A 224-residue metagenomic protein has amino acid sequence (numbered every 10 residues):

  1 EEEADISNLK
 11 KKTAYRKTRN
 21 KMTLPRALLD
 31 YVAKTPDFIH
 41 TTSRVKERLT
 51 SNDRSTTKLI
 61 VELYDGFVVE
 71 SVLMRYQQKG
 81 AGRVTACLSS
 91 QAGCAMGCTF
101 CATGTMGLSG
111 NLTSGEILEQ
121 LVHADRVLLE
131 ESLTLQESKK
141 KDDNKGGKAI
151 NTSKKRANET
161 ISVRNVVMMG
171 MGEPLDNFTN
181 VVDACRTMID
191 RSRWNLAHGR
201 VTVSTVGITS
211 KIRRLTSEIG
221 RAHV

Functional and structural regions predicted by a protein language model:
E1-V84, K141-K154: Flexible, acidic/Gly-rich N-terminal and inter-domain linker regions that tether and position cofactor-handling modules
K10-T13, M74-G220: Conserved Radical SAM active-site core
A222-V224: Conserved small/polar residues in nucleotide/adenosyl-binding loops
